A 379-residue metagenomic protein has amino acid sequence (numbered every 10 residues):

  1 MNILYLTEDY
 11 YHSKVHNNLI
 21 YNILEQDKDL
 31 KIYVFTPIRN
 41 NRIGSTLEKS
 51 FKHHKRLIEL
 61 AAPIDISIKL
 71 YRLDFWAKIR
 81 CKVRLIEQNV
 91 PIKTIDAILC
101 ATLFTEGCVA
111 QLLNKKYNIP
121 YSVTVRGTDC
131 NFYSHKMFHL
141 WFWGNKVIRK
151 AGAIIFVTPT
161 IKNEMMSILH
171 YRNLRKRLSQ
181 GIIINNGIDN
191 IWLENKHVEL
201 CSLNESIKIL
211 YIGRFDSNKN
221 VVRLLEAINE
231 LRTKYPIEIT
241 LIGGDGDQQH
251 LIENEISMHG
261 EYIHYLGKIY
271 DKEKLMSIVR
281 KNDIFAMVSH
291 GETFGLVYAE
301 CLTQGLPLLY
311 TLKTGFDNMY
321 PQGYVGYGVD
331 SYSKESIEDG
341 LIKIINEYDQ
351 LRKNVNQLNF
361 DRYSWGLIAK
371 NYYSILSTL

Functional and structural regions predicted by a protein language model:
M1-S50, N229, T233, G366 (+1 more regions): N-terminal subdomain of nucleotide-sugar transferases
N17-N18, I207, Y211-E230, D247-H250: A conserved mid-protein helix/loop that constitutes part of the nucleotide-sugar donor-binding site
G144-N145, R149-N195: Donor nucleotide-sugar binding/catalytic pocket of nucleotide-sugar-dependent glycosyltransferases
I252-I269: Nucleotide-activated donor-binding/catalytic signature segment of Leloir-type glycosyltransferases, i.e., the conserved
K268, M276-N282: Short alpha-helical donor nucleotide-sugar binding micro-motif in glycosyltransferases
H290: Aromatic "clamp/platform" in nucleotide-sugar-dependent glycosyltransferases that forms part of the donor/acceptor
P307-Y310: Short hydrophobic beta-strand element within catalytic cores of glycosyltransferases and related nucleotide-activated
D349-L379: A charged, aromatic-enriched C-terminal amphipathic alpha-helix characteristic of glycosyltransferases across folds
